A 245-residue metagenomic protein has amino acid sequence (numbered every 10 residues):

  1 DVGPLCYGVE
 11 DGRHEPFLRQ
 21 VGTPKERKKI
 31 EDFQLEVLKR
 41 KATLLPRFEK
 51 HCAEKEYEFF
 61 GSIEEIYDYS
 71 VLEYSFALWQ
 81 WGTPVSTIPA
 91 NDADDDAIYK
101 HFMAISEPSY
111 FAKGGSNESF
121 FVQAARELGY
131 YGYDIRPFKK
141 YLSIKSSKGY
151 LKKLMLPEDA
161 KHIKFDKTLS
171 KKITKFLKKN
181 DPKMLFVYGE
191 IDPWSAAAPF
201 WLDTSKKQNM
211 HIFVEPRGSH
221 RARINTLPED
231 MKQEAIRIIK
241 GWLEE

Functional and structural regions predicted by a protein language model:
D1-E56: A catalytic-pocket lid/entrance helix-loop region that shapes and gates access to the active site across common
A42-D166: Alpha/beta-hydrolase fold active-site neighborhood
Y110-K113, S170-F176: Generic recognition of flexible, low-complexity loop/linker segments
I135-R136, P193-A198: Conserved alpha/beta-hydrolase "acid-adjacent" motif
F176-N180, T204-K207: Short, conserved loop/helix-junction motifs that constitute active-site signature segments in enzyme catalytic cores
N180, F186-Y188: Short beta-strand/loop motif that positions the catalytic acidic residue of the alpha/beta-hydrolase fold
G189-I191, F200-R223: Low-complexity, glycine/alanine/valine/leucine- and proline-rich hydrophobic stretches
V214-E245: Catalytic active-site module of serine/aspartate enzymes centered on a nucleophile-bearing elbow/loop
